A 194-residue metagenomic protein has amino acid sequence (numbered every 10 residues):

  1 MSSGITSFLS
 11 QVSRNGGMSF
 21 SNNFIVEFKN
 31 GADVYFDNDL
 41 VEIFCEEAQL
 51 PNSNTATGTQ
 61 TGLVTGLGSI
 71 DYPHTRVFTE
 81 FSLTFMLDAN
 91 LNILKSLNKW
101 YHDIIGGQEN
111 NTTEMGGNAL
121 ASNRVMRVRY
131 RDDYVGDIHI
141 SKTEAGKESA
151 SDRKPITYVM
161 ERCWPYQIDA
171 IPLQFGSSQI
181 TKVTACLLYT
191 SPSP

Functional and structural regions predicted by a protein language model:
M1-N54: Polar/acidic, low-complexity leader/linker segments enriched in S/T/G and N/D
G16-G17, Y72-T75, R129-D132, G176-Q179: A general structural signal for short secondary-structure junctions and capping/turn motifs
N22, V77-F81, Y134-G136, V183: A generic structural signal for short beta-strands and their flanking turns/coil linkers
V41-G62, G66, D133-L188: Short beta-strand and beta-hairpin "edge-sheet" elements
Q49-T57, I70-Y101: Short, well-structured hydrophobic secondary-structure segments
L63-P73, S82, A121-R127: Short secondary-structure capping micro-motifs at structural edges
L91-Y158: Acidic, glycine-rich loop-and-strand cores that form catalytic or ligand-binding grooves in diverse globular domains
Y189-P194: Conserved small/polar residues in nucleotide/adenosyl-binding loops
